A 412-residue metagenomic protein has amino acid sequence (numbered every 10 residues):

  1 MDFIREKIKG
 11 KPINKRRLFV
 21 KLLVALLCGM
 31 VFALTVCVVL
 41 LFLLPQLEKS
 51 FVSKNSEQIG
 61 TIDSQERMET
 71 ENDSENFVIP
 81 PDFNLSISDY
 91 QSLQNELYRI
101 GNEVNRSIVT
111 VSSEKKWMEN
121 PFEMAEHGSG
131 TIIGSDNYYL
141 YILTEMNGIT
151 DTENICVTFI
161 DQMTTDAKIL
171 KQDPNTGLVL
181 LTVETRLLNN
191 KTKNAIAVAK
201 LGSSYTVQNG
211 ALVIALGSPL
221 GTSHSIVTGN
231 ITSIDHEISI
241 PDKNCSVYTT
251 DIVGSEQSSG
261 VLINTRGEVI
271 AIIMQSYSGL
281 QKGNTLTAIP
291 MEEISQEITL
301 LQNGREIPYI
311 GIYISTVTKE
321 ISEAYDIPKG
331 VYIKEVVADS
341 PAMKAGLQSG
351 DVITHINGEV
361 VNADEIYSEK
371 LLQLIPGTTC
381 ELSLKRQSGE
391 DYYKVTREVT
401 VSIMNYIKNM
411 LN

Functional and structural regions predicted by a protein language model:
F32-F42, R106-E114, E119-N154, S204 (+1 more regions): Catalytic histidine site
F42-V52, S135-V179, V183-R186, A195: Catalytic-histidine neighborhood of serine endopeptidases, predominantly the chymotrypsin-like S1/PA family
Q91-R99, S113-I142, M163-D166, V198-K200 (+3 more regions): A conserved glycine-rich beta-strand in the N-terminal activation segment of trypsin-fold
E119-E123, P174-T176, L187-T192, I234-Y248 (+4 more regions): Gly/Ser-enriched beta-turn/beta-hairpin loop segments
E123-M124, T152-E153, L188, L216-T228 (+2 more regions): Active-site loop architecture of trypsin-fold serine endopeptidases
V183-S203, N209, E390-N412: C-terminal, low-ordered peptide segments at domain boundaries
K200-S223: Short glycine/Trp-rich loop-beta-loop segment that forms part of the substrate-binding cleft
L300-H355, E359-K370, T378, S383-N412: PDZ/PDZ-like groove recognition
